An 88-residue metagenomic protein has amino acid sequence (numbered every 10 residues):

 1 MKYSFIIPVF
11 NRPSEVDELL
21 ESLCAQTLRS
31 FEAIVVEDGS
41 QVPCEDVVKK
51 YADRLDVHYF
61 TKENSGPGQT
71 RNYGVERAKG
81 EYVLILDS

Functional and structural regions predicted by a protein language model:
M1-A25: N-proximal low-complexity "stem/linker" segments adjacent to membrane-targeting elements
N11, L23, D38-S40, S65 (+1 more regions): Conserved short acidic donor-positioning loop in nucleotide-sugar-dependent glycosyltransferases
E15, P43-C44, T70: Alpha4-beta5-alpha5 switch/output surface of CheY-like receiver
L20-T61: Acidic donor-binding segment of Leloir-type glycosyltransferases
F60, L86-S88: A broad helix-preferring feature
K62-A78: Glycine-rich, basic loop-to-helix element that forms the pyrophosphate-binding segment of sugar-nucleotide handling
V83: Short aromatic/hydrophobic "clamp" motif used to bind/position activated sugar donors
